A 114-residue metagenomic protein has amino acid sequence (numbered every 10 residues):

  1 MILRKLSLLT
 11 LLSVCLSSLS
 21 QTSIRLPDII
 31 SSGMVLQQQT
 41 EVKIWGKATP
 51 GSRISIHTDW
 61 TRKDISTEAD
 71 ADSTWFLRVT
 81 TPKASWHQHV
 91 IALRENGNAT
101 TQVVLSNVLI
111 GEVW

Functional and structural regions predicted by a protein language model:
M1-T22: Bacterial Sec-dependent N-terminal signal peptides
K5-S7, L12, S31, Q38 (+1 more regions): A residue-level detector for conformationally permissive "hinge/kink" positions
S7-L8, P27, D72: Generic alpha-helix detector with strongest preference for long hydrophobic helices that associate with membranes
T10, D28-I30, R94, A99: Residue-level detector of functional hotspots within protein domains
Q21-P50, S106-W114: Non-catalytic, glycine-rich low-complexity segments
W45, T49-W114: Extended acidic/polar, glycine-enriched regions that form or flank non-catalytic beta-rich accessory modules
